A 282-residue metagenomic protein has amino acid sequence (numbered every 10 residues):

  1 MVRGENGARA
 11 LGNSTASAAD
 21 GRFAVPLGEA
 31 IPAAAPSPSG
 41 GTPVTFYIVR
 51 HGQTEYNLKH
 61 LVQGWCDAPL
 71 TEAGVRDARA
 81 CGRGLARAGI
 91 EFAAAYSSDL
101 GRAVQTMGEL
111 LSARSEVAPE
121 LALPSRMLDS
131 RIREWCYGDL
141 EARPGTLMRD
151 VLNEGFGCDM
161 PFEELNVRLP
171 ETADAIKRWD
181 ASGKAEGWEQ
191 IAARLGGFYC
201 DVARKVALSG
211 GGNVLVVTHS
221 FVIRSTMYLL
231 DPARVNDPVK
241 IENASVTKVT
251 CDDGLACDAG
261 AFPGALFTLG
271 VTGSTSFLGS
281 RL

Functional and structural regions predicted by a protein language model:
V2-T45, W135-R149, F156, E189 (+2 more regions): Acidic, low-complexity terminal tails and accessory targeting/binding regions of phosphate-metabolizing enzymes
A35-P36, G40-G41, G82-P161, E242 (+1 more regions): Phosphate-coordination/substrate-recognition cap region in phosphate-metabolizing enzymes
T45-V49, Y96, S209-T218: Beta-strand elements within well-structured catalytic alpha/beta cores of enzymes that handle phosphate/sulfate esters
H51, G74, H219: Short, conserved phosphate/pyrophosphate- and ester-handling motifs at nucleotide-, phospho-/glycolipid
T54, V222-I223: Short active-site segment of divalent metal-dependent hydrolases/proteases that encodes the spacing between
E55-E109, K184-L195: Loop-to-helix element that buttresses phosphate recognition and phosphoryl-transfer chemistry
S97-L100, R131, L195, V214-F221: Short, well-ordered beta-to-alpha junction loops that form the rim of enzyme active sites and present histidine/acidic
N153-Q190: Short glycine/proline- and acidic residue-enriched helix-loop micro-motifs that form flexible lids or anion-recognition
